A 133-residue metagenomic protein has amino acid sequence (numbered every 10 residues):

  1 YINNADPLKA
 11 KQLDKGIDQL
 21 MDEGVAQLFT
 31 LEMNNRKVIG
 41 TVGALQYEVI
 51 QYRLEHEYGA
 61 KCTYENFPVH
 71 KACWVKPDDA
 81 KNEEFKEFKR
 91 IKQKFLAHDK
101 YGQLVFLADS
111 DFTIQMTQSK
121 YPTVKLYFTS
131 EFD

Functional and structural regions predicted by a protein language model:
Y1-D133: Structural and coupling elements of P-loop NTPases
